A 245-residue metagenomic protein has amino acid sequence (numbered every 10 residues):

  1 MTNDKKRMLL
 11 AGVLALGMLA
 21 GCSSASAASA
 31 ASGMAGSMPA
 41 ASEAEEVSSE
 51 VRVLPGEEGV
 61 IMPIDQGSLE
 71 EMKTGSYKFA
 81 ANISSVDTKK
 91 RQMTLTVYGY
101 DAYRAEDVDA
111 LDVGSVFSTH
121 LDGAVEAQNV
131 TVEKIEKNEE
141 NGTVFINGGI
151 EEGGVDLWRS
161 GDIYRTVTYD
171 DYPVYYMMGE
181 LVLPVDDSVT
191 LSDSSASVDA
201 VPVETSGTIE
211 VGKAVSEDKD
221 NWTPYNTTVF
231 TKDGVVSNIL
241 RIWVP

Functional and structural regions predicted by a protein language model:
T2-A27: Sec-dependent N-terminal signal peptides of Gram-positive bacterial secreted proteins and lipoproteins
L10, G33-G36, E46, V189: Generic hydrophobic/packing signal
M18, S37, T227-T231: Generic low-polarity alpha-helical segments
C22-M38: Bacterial lipoprotein signal-peptidase II cleavage site
E43-P245: Solvent-exposed hydroxyl-ligand-binding patches built from regularly spaced Ser/Thr and small hydrophobics
